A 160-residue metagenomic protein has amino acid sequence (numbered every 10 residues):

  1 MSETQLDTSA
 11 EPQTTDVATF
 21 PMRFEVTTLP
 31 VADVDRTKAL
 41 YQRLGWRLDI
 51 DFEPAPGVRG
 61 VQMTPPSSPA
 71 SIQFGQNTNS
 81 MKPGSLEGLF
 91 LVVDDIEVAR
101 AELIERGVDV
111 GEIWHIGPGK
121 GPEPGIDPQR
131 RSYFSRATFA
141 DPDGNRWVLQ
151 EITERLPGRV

Functional and structural regions predicted by a protein language model:
M1-F20, D51-F52, V61, L91 (+1 more regions): Vicinal oxygen chelate
A10-P12, I72-G75: Short amphipathic beta-strand starts and helix->beta connectors
A18-M22, T28-A70, V98, E105: Core segments of cupin and vicinal oxygen chelate
F20-R23, M81-L86, R130-R131: Short glycine-enriched loop/turn motifs at secondary-structure junctions
D33, D95, D141: Acidic di-acidic motifs
P65, F74-Q76, E151: Residue-level recognition of conserved beta-strand positions in structured domain cores
G75-A99: Helix-adjacent hinge/juxtasegments
